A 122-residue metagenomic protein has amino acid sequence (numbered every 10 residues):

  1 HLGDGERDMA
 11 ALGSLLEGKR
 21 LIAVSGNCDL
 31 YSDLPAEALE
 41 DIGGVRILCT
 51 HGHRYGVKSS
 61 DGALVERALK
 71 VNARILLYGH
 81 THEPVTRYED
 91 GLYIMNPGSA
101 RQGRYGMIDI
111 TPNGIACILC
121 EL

Functional and structural regions predicted by a protein language model:
H1-D4, I22-N27, L48-H51, R74-H80 (+1 more regions): Active-site neighborhood of phospho(di)ester-bond hydrolases with catalytic His/Asp-centered motifs
H1-I42: Core catalytic region of metal-dependent phosphoesterases/phosphodiesterases, especially metallo-beta-lactamase-like
H1-M9, L64-E66, K70-I75: Short low-complexity stretches enriched in small and charged residues
G5-A10, C28-L34, Y55-S60, L76-Y88 (+1 more regions): Active-site environment of divalent metal-dependent phosphoester hydrolases
A11, R20-A23, L48-C49, V65-L69 (+2 more regions): N-terminal start-of-chain detector that recognizes signal peptides and the immediate post-cleavage beginning
D29-V71, A100: Active-site-proximal segments of metal-dependent phosphoesterases and phosphodiesterases across multiple
A36, G43, E66-N72, Y88-L122: Binuclear metal-dependent phosphoesterase catalytic core
